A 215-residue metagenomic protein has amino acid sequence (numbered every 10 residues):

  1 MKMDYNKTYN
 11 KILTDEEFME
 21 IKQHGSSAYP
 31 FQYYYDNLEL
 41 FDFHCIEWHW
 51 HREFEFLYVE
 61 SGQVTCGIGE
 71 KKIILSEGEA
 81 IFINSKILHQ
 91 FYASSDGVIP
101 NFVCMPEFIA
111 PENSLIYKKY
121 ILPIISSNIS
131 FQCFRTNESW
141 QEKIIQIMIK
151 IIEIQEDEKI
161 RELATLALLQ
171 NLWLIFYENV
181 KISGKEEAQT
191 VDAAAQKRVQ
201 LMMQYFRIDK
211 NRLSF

Functional and structural regions predicted by a protein language model:
M1-I73, K118: Generic protein-terminus/edge-of-domain signal
K2-Q32, L88, Y92-I152, E178 (+1 more regions): A hydrophobic/aromatic-rich effector-binding and dimerization subdomain of bacterial HTH-type transcriptional regulators
F54, E79, P100: Residue-level detector of short, conserved catalytic/binding motifs and their immediate flanks
S61-Q63, K86, E107: Short loop segments at secondary-structure junctions
E70-S85: Short acidic-glycine-tyrosine-enriched beta hairpin
I73, H89, L213: Glycine-centered loop/turn positions within well-structured domains that cap or flank conserved ligand/cofactor-binding
Q132-W140, I154-L169, W173-S214: Short, Lys/Arg-enriched, Trp-marked, Pro/Gly-tolerant hinge/linker segments that flank
